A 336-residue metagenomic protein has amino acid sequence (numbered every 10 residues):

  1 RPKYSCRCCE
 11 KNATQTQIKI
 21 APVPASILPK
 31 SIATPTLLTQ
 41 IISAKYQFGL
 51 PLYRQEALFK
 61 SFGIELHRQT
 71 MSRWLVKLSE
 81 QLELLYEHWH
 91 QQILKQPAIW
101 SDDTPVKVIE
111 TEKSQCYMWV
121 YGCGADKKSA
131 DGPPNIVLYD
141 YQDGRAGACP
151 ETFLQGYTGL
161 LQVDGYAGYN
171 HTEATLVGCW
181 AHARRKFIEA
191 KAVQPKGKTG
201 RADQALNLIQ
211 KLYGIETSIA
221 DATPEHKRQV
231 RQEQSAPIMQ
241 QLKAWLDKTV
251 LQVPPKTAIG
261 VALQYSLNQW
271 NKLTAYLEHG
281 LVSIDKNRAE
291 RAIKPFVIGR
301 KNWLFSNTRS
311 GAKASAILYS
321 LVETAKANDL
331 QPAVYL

Functional and structural regions predicted by a protein language model:
K3-L336: Catalytic center-proximal scaffold of phosphoryl-transfer enzymes
